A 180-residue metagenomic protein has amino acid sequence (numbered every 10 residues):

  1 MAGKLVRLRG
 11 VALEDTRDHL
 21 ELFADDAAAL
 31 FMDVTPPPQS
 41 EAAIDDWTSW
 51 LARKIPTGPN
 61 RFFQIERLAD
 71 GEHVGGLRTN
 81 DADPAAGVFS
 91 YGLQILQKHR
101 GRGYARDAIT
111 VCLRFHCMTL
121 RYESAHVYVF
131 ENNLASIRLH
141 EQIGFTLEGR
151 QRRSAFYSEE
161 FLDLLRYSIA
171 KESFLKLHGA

Functional and structural regions predicted by a protein language model:
M1-T16, E21-D25, F62, E66-A180: Acyl-donor (CoA/ACP) binding surface of acyl/acetyltransferases
D26-A27, L51-I55, K171: A general structural signal marking secondary-structure boundaries and capping sites
A29-W50: Conserved GNAT-fold acetyl-CoA-binding loop/helix
P36-S40, R61, N132: Short, conserved alpha-helical segments within structured domains
W50-Q64: A short helix-loop-beta-strand connector motif used in the catalytic cores of GNAT acetyltransferases and, in some
